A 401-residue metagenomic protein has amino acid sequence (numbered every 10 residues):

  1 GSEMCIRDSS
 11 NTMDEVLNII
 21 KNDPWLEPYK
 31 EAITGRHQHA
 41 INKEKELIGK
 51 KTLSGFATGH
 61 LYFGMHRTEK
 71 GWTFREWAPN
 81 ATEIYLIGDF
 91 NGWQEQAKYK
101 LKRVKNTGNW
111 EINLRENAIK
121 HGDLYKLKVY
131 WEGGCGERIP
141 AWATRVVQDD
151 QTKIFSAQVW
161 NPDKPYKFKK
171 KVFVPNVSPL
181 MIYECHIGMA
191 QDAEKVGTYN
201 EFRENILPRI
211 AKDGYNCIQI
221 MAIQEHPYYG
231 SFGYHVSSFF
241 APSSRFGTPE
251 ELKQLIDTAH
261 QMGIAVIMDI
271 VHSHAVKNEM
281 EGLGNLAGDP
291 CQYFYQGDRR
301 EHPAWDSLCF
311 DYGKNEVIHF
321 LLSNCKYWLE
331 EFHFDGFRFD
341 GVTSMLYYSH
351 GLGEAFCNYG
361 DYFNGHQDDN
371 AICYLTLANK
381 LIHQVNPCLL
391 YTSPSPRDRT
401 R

Functional and structural regions predicted by a protein language model:
G1-S9, Y391-T400: Conserved small/polar residues in nucleotide/adenosyl-binding loops
S10-T73, Q94-Q96, K100-E184, M189-E194 (+1 more regions): The feature marks proteins involved in alpha-glucan
W77-E83: Short proline/glycine-enriched turn/loop motifs at strand-loop junctions of beta-rich domains
Y85-I87: Beta-strand signatures of extracellular beta-sandwich domains
V147, P165, K169-V177, I182 (+2 more regions): Substrate-binding/active-site clefts of carbohydrate-active enzymes
L375-N379, H383-S393: Aromatic-lined carbohydrate-recognition surfaces of secreted/lumenal glycan-active proteins
